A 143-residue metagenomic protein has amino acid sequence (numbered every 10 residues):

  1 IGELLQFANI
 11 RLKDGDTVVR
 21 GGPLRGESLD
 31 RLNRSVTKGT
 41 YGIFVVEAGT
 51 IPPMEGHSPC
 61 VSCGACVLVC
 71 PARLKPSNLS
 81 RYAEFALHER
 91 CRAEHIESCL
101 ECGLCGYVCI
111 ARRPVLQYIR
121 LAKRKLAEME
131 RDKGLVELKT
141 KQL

Functional and structural regions predicted by a protein language model:
I1-Q142: Redox cofactor-anchoring modules in respiratory/redox and cofactor-processing assemblies
